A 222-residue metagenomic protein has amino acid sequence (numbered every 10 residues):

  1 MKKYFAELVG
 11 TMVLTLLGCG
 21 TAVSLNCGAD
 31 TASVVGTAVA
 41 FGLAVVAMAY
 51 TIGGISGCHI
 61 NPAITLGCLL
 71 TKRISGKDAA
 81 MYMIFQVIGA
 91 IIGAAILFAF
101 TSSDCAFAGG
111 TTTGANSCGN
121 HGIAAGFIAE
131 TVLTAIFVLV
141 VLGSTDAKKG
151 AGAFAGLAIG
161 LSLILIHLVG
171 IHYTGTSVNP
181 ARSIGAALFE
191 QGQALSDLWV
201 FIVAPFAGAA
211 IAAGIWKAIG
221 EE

Functional and structural regions predicted by a protein language model:
M1-E222: Membrane-interface helix-loop junctions and terminal tails of multi-pass membrane proteins
